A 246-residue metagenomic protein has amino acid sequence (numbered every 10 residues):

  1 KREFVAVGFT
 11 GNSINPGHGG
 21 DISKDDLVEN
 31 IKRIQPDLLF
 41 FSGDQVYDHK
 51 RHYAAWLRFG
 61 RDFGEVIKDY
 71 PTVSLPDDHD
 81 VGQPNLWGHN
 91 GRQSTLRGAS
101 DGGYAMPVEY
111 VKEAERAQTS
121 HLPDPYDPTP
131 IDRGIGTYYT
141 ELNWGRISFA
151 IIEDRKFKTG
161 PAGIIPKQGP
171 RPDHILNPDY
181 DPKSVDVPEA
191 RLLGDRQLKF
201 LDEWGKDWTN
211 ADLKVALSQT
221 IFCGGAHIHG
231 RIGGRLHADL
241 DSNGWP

Functional and structural regions predicted by a protein language model:
K1-P246: Metal-dependent phosphoester/phosphodiester hydrolase catalytic core
